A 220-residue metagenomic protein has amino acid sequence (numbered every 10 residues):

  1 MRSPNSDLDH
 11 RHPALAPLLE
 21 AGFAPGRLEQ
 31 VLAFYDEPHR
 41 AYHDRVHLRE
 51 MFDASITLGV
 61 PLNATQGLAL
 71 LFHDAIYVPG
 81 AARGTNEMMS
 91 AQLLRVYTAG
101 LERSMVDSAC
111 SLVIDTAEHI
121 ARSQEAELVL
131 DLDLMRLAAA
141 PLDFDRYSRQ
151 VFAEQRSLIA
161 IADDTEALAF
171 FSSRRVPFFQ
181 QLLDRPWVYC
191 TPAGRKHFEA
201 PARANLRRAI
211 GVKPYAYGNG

Functional and structural regions predicted by a protein language model:
R2-E29: Hydrophobic, proline/glycine-rich low-complexity stretches
R2-S3, R11-A14, D36-H43, D53-L62 (+2 more regions): Divalent metal-dependent phosphate-bond-processing catalytic cores, especially two-metal-ion Mg2+/Mn2+ enzymes that act
P17-A24, I56-L58, V96-Y97: Hydrophobic/basic alpha-helical segments enriched in Actinobacteria
P25-L32, R45, R49, G67 (+1 more regions): Short, well-structured alpha-helical segments
G26, L62-T65, T85, S104-S108 (+1 more regions): Alpha-helix N-cap and coil->helix boundary residues
M51, N63-G80, S90, C110-A117: His-Asp-centered metal-binding catalytic motifs of divalent-metal-dependent phosphohydrolases/nucleases
M51, T85-G100: An active-site-proximal "capping" alpha-helix that borders the catalytic cofactor pocket
L58, V78-A82, L101, I120: Amphipathic alpha-helical interaction segments
